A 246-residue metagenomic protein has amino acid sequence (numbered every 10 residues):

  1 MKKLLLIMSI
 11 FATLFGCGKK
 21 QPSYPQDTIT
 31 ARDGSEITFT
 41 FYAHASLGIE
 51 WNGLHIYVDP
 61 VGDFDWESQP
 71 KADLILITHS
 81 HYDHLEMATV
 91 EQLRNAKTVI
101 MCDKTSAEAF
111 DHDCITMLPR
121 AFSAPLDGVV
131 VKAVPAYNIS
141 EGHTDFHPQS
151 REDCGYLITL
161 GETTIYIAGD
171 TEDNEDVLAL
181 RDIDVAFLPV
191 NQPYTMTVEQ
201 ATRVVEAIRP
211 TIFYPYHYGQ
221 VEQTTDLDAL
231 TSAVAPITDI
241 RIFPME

Functional and structural regions predicted by a protein language model:
K2-M8: Sec-dependent signal peptide recognition, specifically the positively charged N-region followed immediately by
L14-G16: C-terminal motif of bacterial Sec signal peptides marking the signal peptidase cleavage site
K20-P70, M117-R181, P244-E246: Core dinuclear metal-dependent hydrolase active-site scaffold
G62-S106, D182-F187: Active-site metal-binding motif and surrounding structural segment of the metallo-beta-lactamase
F64-W66, H81-L85, A107-A109, F122-P125 (+4 more regions): Active-site environment of divalent metal-dependent phosphoester hydrolases
A88-L93, A109, D176-A179, Q200-V204 (+1 more regions): A short acidic, amphipathic alpha-helical/loop segment
C114-D127, T202, E206-E246: Binuclear metal-ion centers of metallo-dependent hydrolases, dominated by the metallo-beta-lactamase
L157-I208, Y216-V221: Metallo-beta-lactamase
